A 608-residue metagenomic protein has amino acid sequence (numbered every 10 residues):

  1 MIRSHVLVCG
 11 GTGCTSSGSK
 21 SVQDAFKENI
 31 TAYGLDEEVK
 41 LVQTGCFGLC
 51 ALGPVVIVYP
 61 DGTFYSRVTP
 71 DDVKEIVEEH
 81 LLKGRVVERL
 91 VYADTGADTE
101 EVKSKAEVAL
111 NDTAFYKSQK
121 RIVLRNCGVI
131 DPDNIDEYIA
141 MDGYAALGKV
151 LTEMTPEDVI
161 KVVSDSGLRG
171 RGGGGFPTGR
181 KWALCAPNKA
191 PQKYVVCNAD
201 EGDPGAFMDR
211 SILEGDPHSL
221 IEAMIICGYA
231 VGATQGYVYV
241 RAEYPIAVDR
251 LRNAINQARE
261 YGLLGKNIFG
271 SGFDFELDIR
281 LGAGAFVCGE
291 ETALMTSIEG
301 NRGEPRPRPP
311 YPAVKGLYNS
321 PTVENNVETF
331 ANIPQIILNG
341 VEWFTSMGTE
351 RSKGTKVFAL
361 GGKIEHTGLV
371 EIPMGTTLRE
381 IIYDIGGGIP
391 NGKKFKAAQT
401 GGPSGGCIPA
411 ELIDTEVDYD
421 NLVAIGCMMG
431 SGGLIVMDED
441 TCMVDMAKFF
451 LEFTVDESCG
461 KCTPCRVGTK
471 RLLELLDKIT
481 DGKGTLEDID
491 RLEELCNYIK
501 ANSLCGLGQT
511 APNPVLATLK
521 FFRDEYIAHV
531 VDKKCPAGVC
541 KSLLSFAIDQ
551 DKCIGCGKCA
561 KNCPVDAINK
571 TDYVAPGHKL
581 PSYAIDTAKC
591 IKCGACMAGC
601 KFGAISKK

Functional and structural regions predicted by a protein language model:
M1-K552, N562, V574-P581, F602 (+1 more regions): Feature of Fe-S/electron-transfer and energy-metabolism proteins that preferentially highlights extended coupling
V56, C559, I568-N569, C596 (+1 more regions): Short hydrophobic beta-strand motif reused across regulatory alpha/beta modules
P564, A588-I591, K601: A conserved regulatory-domain signal marking ACT and ACT-like small-molecule sensing domains and adjacent regulatory
